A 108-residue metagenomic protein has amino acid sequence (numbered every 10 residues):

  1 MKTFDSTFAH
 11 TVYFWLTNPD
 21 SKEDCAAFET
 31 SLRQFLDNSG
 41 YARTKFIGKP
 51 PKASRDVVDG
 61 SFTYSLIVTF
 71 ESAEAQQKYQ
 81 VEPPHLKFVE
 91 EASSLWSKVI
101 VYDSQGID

Functional and structural regions predicted by a protein language model:
M1-T63, I67, E71-K78, S104-D108: Short S/T/G/P-rich N-terminal loop/turn motif that feeds into the first structured element of a domain
L32, S39, P83, A92-L95: Alpha-helix boundary/capping residues
A73-S93: C-terminal structural segments of small proteins and small subunits
E91-D108: Charge-dense polyanion-binding interfaces
